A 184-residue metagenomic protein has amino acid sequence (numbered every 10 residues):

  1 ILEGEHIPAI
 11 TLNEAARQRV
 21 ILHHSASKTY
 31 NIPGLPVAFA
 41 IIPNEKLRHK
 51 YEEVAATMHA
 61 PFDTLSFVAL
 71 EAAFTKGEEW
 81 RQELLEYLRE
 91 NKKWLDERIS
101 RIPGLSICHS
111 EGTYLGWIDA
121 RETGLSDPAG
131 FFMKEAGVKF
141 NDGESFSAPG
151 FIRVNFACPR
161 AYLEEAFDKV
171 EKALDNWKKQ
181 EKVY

Functional and structural regions predicted by a protein language model:
I1-I32, K46: Active-site pre-lysine segment of PLP-dependent enzymes
A15-R17, N31, E45-K50, E78-W80 (+1 more regions): Short helix-loop capping/hinge motifs at secondary-structure junctions, enriched in acidic/polar residues
V20, A38, L70, L88 (+4 more regions): Generic structural signal for small/hydrophobic residues in well-ordered secondary structure, especially within
I42-K50, T64-E86, S100-P103: Amphipathic alpha-helix from the class-I
A56-L65, L105: Glycine/threonine-rich helix-loop capping motifs at alpha-helix boundaries
E71, W80, Y87-D96, S106-A120 (+1 more regions): Conserved glycine-rich beta-strand-loop-beta hairpin in the small C-terminal domain of fold type I
P103-I107, V138-G143: A short linear hydrophobic-aromatic micro-motif
F131-F140, F146-Y184: PLP-dependent enzyme catalytic core of the Aspartate aminotransferase-like
